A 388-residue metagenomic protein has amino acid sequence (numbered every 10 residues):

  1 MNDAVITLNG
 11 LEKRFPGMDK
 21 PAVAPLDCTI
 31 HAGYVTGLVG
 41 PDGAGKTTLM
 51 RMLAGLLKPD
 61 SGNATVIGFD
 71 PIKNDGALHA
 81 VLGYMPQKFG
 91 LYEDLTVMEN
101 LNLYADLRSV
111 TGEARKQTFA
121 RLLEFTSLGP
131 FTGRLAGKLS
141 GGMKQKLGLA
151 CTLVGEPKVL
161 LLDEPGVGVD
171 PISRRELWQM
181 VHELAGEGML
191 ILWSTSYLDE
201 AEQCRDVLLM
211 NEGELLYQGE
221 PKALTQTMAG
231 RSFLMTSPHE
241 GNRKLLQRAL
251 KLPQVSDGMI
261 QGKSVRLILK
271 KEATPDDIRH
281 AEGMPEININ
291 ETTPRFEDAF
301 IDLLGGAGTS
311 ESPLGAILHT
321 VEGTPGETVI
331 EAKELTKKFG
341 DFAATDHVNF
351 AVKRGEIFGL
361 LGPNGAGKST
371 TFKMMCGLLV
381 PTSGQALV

Functional and structural regions predicted by a protein language model:
M1-R14, M284, N290-K337: ABC-family P-loop ATPase nucleotide-binding domain
D3-I6, K13-L209, V329-I330, E334-V388: ABC transporter nucleotide-binding domains
G17, A32, P130, H239 (+2 more regions): Non-catalytic surface loops within mature trypsin-like serine protease
G83, S109, A229, L304-G305: A generic structural signal for secondary-structure junctions that act as hinges or helix/strand caps at the edges
Q218-G219: ABC ATPase "signature
K222-T227: Short acidic-hydrophobic catalytic motif
A229-L303: Short, charged/small-residue-rich alpha-helical element at the C-terminal edge of ABC transporter nucleotide-binding
